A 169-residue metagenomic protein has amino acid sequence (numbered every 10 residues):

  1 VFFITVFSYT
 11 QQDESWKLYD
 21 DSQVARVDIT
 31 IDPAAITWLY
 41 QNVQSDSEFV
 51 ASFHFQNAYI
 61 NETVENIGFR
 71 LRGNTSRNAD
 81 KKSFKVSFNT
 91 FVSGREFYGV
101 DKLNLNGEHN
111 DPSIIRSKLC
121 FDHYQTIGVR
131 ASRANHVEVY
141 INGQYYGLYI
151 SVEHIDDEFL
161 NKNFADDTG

Functional and structural regions predicted by a protein language model:
V1-Q12: Bacterial Sec-dependent N-terminal signal peptides
T10-G169: Phosphate/dinucleotide-binding and metal-coordinating scaffold of catalytic cores in nucleotide-dependent enzymes
